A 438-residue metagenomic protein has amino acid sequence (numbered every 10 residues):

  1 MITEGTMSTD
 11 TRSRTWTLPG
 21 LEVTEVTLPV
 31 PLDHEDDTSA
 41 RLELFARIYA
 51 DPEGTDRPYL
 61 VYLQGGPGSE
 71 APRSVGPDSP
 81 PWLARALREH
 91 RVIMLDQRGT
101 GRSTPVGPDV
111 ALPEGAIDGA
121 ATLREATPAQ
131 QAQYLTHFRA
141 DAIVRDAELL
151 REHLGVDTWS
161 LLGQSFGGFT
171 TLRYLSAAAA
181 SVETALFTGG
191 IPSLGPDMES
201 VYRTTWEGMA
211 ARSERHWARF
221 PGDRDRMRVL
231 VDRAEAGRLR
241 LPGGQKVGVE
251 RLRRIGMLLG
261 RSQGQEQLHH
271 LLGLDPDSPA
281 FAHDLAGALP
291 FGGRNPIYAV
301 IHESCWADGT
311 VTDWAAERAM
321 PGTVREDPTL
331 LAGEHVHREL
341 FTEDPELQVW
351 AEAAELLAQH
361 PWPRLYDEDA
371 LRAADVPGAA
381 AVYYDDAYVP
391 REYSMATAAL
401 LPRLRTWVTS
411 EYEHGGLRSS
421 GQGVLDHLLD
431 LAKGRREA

Functional and structural regions predicted by a protein language model:
M1-T6: Short, Lys/Arg-enriched N-terminal segments with co-localized hydrophobic residues within the first ~10-30 amino acids
S8-P242, Q348, L365, D369-A370 (+2 more regions): Gly/Pro-rich cap/lid or specificity-loop segments adjacent to the active site
V182, L401-L404: Core-facing hydrophobic residues within beta-strands of well-ordered domains
G237-P363: Alpha/beta-hydrolase fold active-site neighborhood
G264-Q267, D386-Y393: Conserved alpha/beta-hydrolase "acid-adjacent" motif
L271-G273, P390-A399: Short alpha-helix in the alpha/beta-hydrolase fold that links the catalytic acid
L371-D375, Y388-V389, A398-L400: A structural signal for short secondary-structure junctions
A374, A379-V382: Short beta-strand/loop motif that positions the catalytic acidic residue of the alpha/beta-hydrolase fold
